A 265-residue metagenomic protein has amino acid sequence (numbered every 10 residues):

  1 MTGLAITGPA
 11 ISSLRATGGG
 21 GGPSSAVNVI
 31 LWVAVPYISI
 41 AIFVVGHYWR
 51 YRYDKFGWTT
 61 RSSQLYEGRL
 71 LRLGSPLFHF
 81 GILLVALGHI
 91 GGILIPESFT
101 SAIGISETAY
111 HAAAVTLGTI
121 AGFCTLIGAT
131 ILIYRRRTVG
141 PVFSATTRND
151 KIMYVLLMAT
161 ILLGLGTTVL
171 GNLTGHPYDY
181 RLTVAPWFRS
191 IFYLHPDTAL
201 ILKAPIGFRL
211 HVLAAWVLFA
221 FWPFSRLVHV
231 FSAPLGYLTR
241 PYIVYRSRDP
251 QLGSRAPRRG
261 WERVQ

Functional and structural regions predicted by a protein language model:
M1-I30: Short, strongly hydrophobic alpha-helical membrane anchors
V27-A34, R69-L73: N-terminal membrane topogenic signal
P36-I40, F78: Alpha-helical transmembrane segments
I40-Y53, L84-I93: Alpha-helical transmembrane segments of multi-pass membrane proteins
F43-K55, T125-R136: Membrane-water interface of transmembrane alpha-helices
H47-Y66, R226: Membrane-interface helix-loop junction between the first two transmembrane segments
S62-P76, I82-L83, L87-I191, L202-I206 (+5 more regions): Long, contiguous internal "core" modules enriched in hydrophobic/ aromatic residues
D197-T198: A short, charged helix-loop
